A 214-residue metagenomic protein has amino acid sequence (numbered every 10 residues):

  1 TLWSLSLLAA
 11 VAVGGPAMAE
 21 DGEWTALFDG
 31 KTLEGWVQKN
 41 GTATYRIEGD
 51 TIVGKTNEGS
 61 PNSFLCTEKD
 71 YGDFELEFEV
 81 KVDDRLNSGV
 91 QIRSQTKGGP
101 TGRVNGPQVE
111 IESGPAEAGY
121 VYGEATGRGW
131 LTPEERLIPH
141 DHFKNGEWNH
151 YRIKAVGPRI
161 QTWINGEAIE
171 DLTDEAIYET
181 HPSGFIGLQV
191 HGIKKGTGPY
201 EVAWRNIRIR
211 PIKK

Functional and structural regions predicted by a protein language model:
W3-G14: Bacterial N-terminal signal peptides
A17-K214: Carbohydrate-interacting regions of secretory-pathway proteins
